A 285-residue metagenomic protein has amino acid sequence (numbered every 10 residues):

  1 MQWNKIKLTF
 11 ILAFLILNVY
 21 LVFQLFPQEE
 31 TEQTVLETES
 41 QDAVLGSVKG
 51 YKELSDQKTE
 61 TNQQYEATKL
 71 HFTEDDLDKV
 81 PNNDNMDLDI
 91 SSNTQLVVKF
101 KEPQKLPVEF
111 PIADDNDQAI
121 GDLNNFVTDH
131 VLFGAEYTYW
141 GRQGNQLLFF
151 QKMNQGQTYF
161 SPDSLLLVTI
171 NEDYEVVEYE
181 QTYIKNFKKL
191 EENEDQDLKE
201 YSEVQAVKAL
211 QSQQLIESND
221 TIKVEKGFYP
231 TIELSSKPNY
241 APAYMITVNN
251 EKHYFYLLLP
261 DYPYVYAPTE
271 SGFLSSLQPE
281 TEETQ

Functional and structural regions predicted by a protein language model:
M1-T138, Q143-L147, M153-Q157: Preferential activation on post-signal-peptide N-terminal prodomains/segments of secreted or lumenal proteins
K52-T61, K189-E191, Y264-T269: Noncatalytic linker/hinge segments flanking ATPase motor cores
L96, N145-L147, Y174-V177, P263: Hydrophobic residues embedded in beta-strands of well-ordered beta-sheets
T128-E172, E225-L258: Exposed beta-strand-loop-beta-strand "reactive/processing" segments of non-cytosolic proteins
T169-V207: Short helix-loop boundary/capping segments
E194-Q285: Extracytoplasmic/luminal low-complexity segments enriched in Pro/Gly and acidic/polar residues that act as flexible
